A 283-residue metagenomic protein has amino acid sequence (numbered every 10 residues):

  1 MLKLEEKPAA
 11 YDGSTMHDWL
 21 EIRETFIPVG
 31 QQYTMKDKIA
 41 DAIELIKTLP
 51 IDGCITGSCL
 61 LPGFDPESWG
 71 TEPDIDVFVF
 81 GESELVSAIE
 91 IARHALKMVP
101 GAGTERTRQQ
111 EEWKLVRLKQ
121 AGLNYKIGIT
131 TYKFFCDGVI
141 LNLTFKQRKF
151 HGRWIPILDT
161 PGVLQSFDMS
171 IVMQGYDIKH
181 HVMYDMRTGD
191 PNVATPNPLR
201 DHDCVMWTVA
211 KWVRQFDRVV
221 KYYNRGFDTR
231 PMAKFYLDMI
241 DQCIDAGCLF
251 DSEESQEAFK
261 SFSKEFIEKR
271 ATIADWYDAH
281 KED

Functional and structural regions predicted by a protein language model:
M1-T56, L60: Helical scaffold of the NTase/Pol beta-like nucleotidyltransferase catalytic core
L20-R23, I43, K47, I89 (+6 more regions): Residue-level detector of alpha-helical secondary structure
D37-E44, P156-G162, W212: Short alpha-helical segments and helix-capping/turn motifs at coil-helix boundaries
I43-S87: Active-site nucleotide-donor binding segment shared across nucleotidyl transfer reactions
I46, G53-I55, I75-V79, A92 (+5 more regions): Hydrophobic beta-strand residues in large extracellular and virion-surface proteins
I75-L96, I127, F134-L141, V213 (+1 more regions): Extended low-polarity, hydrophobic cluster-rich segments
R93-S166, S170: Conserved catalytic core of two-metal-ion nucleotidyltransferases
L158-P161, S170-A274: Internal alpha/beta core interface subdomains
